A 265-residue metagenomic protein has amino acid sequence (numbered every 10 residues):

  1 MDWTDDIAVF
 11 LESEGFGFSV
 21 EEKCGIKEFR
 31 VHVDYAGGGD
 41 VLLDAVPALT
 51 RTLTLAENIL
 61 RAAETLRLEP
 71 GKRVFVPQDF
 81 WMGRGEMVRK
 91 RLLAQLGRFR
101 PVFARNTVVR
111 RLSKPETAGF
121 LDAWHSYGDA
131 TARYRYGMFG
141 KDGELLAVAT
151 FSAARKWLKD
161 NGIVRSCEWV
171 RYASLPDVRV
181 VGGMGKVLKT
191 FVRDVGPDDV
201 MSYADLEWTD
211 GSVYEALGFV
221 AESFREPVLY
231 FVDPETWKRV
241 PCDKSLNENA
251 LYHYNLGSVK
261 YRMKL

Functional and structural regions predicted by a protein language model:
M1-K23: Acidic-basic catalytic patches of nuclease active cores, encompassing PD-(D/E)XK and other metal-cofactor nuclease
I7, N58-L66, S212-G218: Short, aromatic/basic amphipathic alpha-helical patches
K23-I26, G128-T131, Y252-L256: A short catalytic or substrate-binding loop motif that flags glycine-/basic-rich loops and adjacent residues that bind
E28, R135, L256-K260: Short hydrophobic/aromatic beta-strand or adjacent loop that forms the aromatic wall/cage of a ligand/substrate-binding
E28, Y35-L60, A154-K156: Short beta-strand-loop-alpha-helix junction that forms the active-site gateway of nucleic-acid-processing nucleases
L53-R84: Catalytic cores of nucleic-acid endonucleases
M87, R91, G97-D198, A204-S212 (+3 more regions): A conserved beta-strand-loop-helix scaffold within acyl/acetyltransferase catalytic domains
Y203-L265: Active-site/acyl-donor-binding loops of N-acyltransferases
